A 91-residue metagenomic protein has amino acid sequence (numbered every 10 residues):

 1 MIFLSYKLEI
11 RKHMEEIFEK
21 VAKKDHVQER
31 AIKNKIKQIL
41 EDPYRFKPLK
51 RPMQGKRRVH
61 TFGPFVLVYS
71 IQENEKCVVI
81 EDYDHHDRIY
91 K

Functional and structural regions predicted by a protein language model:
M1-L8, E19-E29, T61-V66, S70-K91: Enriched for short, Lys/Arg-rich terminal
N34-H60: A short, surface-exposed loop/turn module that caps and links secondary-structure elements
